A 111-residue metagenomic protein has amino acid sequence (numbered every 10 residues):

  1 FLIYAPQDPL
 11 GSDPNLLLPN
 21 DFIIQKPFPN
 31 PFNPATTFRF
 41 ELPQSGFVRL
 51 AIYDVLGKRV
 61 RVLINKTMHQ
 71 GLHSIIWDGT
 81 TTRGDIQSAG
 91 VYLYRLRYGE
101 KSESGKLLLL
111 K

Functional and structural regions predicted by a protein language model:
F1-N15: Short, compositionally biased serine/threonine- and acidic-rich segments at solvent-exposed termini, linkers, or domain
G11-F28, F32-D54, V62, S74-W77 (+1 more regions): Glycine-centered coil/turn sites that cap beta-strands in beta-rich domains
I64-E100: Short, surface-exposed loop/turn motifs with a glycine/proline- and acidic-biased composition
K101-G105: Extracellular and select intracellular beta-sandwich modules with Ser/Thr-enriched, small-residue motifs on
L107-K111: Short beta-strand edge segments in extracellular beta-sheet folds
